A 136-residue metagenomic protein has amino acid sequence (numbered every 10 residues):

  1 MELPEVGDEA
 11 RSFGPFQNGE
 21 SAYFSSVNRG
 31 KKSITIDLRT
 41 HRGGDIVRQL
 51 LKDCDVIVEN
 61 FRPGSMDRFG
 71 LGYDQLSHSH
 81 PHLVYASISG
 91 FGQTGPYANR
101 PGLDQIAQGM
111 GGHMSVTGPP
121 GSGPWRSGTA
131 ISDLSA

Functional and structural regions predicted by a protein language model:
M1-S135: N-terminal helix-loop segment corresponding to the beta1-alpha1 unit of nucleotide/adenylate-binding folds
